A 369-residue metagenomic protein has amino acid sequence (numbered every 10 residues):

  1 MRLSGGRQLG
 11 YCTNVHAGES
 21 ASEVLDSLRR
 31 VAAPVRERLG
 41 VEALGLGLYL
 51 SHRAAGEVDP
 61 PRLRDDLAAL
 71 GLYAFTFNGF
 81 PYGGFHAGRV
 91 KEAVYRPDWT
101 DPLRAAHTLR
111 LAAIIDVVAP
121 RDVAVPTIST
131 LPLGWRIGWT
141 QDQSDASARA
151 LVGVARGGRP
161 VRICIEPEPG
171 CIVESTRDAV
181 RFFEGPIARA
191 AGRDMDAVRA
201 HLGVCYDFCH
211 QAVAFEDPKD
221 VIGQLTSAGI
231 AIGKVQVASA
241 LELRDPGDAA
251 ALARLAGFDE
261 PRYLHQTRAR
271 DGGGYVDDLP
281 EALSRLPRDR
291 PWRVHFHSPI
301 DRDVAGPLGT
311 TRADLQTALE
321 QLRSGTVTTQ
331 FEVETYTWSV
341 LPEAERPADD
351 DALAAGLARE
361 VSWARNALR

Functional and structural regions predicted by a protein language model:
M1-L3, A74, G88-G203: Active-site acidic/histidine proton-transfer and metal-coordination neighborhood in alpha/beta enzyme cores
M1-P126, D196-H201, P347-R369: N-terminal pre-domain/capping segments
R7-N14, E42-L48, A74-G79, A124-T130 (+5 more regions): Hydrophobic faces of well-ordered beta-strands that scaffold small-molecule active sites in alpha/beta enzyme cores
V15-A17, P81-K91, S129-G138, C209-F215 (+3 more regions): Flexible glycine/acidic-rich beta-alpha junction loops that bind and position SAM and/or redox cofactors in anaerobic
A17-L25, G47-P61, R136-G138, G170-E174 (+4 more regions): Acidic-and-aromatic substrate-binding clefts and catalytic sites of carbohydrate-active enzymes
V24-A32, D59-L63, Q143-V154, V180-R181 (+4 more regions): Well-ordered, non-membrane alpha-helical segments in soluble/globular domains
L46, R156-L283, D289, S298: Acidic/histidine-rich catalytic cores of soluble enzymes
L279-R369: Flexible, acidic glycine-rich loops studded with aromatic residues
